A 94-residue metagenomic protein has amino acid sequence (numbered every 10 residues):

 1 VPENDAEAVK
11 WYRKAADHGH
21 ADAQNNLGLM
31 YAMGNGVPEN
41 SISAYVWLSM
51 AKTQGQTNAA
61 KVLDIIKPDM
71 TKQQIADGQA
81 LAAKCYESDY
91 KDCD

Functional and structural regions predicted by a protein language model:
V1-E3, V37-E39, T71-I75: Structural helix-adjacent loops and short alpha-helical linkers that scaffold large soluble proteins
V1-P2, N26-M33, D64-I66: Hydrophobic face of amphipathic alpha-helices that form TPR/SEL1-like repeat modules and related alpha-solenoid
N4, Y12, D17-Q24, M33-N35 (+4 more regions): Short helix-capping/linker turns of helical repeat alpha-solenoids
A15, M30, A51, I66-D69 (+1 more regions): TPR/TPR-like alpha-solenoid repeats
V46-W47, V62: Generic recognition of well-ordered alpha-helical segments
Q56-D94: Terminal, low-structured helical/coil segments at or just beyond the last alpha-helical repeat
